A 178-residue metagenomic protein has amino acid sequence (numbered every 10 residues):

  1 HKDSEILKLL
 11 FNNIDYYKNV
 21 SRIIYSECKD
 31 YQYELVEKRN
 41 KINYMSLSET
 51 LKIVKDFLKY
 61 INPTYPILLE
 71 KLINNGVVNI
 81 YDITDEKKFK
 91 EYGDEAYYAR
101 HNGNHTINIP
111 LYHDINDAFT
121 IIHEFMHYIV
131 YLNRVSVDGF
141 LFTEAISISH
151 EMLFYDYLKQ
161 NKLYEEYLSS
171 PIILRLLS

Functional and structural regions predicted by a protein language model:
H1-T106: Contiguous, non-catalytic segments that form substrate-binding/exosite surfaces or channel walls
K2-I6, N43, D114, S136-G139 (+1 more regions): Residue-level recognition of alpha-helical structural elements
L7, I115-F119, F140, E144-S147: Amphipathic, non-membrane alpha-helical segments in soluble helical-bundle scaffolds
L9, N13-C28, E144, I148 (+3 more regions): Functional cleft and adjacent loop/helix regions within the main domain that mediate ligand binding or catalysis
M45-L47, N102-I121, N133-S136: Short pre-active-site segment immediately N-terminal to the catalytic Zn-binding motif
I53-T64, E124, Y128, L153 (+1 more regions): Generic, well-ordered alpha-helical scaffold segments in large soluble proteins
T120-E124, Y128, L132, A145: Catalytic glutamate of the conserved HExxH
R134-L176: Post-HExxH zinc-binding segment in Zn-dependent metallohydrolases
